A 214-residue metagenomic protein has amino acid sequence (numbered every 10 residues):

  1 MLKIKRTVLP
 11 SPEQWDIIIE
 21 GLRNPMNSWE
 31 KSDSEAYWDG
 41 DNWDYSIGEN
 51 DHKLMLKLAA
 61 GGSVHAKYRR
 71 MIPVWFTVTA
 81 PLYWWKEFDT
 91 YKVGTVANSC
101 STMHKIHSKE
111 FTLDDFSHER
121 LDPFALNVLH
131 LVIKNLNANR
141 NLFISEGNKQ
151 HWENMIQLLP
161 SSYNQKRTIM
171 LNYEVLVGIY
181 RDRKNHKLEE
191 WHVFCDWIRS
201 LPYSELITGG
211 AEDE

Functional and structural regions predicted by a protein language model:
M1-E214: Family-specific signature for flavin-dependent thymidylate synthase
